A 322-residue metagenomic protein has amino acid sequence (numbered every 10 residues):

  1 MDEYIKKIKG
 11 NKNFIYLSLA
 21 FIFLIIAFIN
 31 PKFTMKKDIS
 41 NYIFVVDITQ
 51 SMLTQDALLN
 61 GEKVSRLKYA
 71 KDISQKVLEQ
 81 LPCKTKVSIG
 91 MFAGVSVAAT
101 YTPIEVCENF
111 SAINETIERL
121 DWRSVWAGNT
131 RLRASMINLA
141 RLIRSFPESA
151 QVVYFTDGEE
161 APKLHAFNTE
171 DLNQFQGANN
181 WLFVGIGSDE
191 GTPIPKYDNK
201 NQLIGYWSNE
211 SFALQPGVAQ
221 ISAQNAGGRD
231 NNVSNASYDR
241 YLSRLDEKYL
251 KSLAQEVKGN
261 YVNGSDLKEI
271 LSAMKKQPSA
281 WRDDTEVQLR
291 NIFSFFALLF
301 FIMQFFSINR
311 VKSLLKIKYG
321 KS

Functional and structural regions predicted by a protein language model:
M1-K37, K276-S322: C-terminal signal-anchor/stop-transfer transmembrane helix together with its immediate cytosolic, Lys/Arg-enriched
L24, D47-T49, I89, L139-I143 (+3 more regions): DG-centered beta-turn motif at the end of beta-strands
K32-Q50: Alpha-helical transmembrane signal-anchor/signal-peptide segments
I39-S40, M52-K86, E105-N109: …and closely analogous acidic/polar surface helices at protein-protein or active-site interfaces in A-domain-like
I43, L253-F293: Juxtamembrane amphipathic/hinge helix adjacent to a transmembrane helix
A57-S65, A99-I104, L120-G128, A236-Y241: Second-shell loop/turn segments in exported
K86-R119, L142-I143, A273: Short beta-strand-loop
G158-L242: VWA/integrin I-like adhesion module and closely mimicked acidic/polar interface patches used
